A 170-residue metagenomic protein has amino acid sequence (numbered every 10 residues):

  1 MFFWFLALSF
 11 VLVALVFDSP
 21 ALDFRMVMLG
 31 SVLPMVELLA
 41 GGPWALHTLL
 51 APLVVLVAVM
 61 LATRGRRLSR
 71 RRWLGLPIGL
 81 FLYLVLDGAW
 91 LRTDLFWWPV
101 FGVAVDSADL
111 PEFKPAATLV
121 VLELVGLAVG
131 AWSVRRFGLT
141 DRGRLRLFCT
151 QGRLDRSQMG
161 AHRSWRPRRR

Functional and structural regions predicted by a protein language model:
M1-R170: N-terminal membrane-targeting hydrophobic helices
